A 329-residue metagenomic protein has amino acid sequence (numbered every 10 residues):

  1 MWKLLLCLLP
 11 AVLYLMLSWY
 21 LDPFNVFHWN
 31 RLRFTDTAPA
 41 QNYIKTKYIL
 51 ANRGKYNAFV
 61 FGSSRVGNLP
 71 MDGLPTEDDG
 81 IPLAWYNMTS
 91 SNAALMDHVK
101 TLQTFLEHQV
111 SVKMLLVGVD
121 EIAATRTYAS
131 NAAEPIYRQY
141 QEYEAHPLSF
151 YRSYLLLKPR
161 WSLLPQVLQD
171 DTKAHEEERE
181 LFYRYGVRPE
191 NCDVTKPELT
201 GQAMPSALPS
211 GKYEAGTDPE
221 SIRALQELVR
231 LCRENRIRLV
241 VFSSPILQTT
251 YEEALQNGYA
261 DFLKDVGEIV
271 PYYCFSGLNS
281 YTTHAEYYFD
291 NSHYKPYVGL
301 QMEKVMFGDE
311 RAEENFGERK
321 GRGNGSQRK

Functional and structural regions predicted by a protein language model:
W2-D22: Hydrophobic membrane-insertion alpha-helices, especially the h-region of bacterial N-terminal signal peptides
L21-I44: Alpha-helical transmembrane signal-anchor/signal-peptide segments
T37-G62: Short extracytoplasmic
K55-N57, L83, V110-M114, E234-V240 (+1 more regions): Loop/turn elements at helix/coil->beta-strand transitions in domains of secreted/extracellular proteins
R65-F150: Membrane-embedded segments
G118-V119, Y128-N235, R311, K320-K329: Secreted/periplasmic serine-hydrolase-like ester/acetyl group-modifying domain
L228-E252: Active-site segments of SGNH/GDSL-like serine hydrolases that catalyze O-acetyl group transfer/hydrolysis on lipids
L255-K329: C-terminal regions of proteins
